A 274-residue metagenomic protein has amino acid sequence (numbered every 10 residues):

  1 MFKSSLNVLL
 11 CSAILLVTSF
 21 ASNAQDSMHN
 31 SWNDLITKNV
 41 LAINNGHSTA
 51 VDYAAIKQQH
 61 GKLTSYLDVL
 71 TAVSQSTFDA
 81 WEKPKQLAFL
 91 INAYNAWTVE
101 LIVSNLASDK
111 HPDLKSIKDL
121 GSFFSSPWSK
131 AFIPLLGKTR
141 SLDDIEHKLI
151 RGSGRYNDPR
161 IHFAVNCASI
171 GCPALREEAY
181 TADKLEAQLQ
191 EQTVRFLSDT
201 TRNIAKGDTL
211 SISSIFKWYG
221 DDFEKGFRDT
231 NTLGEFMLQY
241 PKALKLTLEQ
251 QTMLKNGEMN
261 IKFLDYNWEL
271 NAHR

Functional and structural regions predicted by a protein language model:
M1-L10: Bacterial N-terminal signal peptides that target proteins for export
C11-S12, S22: Cleavable N-terminal signal peptides
T18-S19: N-terminal signal peptide c-region/cleavage motif recognized by signal peptidases
D26-A80, P84-F89, T98-R274: Interaction/scaffold regions that mediate signaling and macromolecular assembly across diverse proteins
